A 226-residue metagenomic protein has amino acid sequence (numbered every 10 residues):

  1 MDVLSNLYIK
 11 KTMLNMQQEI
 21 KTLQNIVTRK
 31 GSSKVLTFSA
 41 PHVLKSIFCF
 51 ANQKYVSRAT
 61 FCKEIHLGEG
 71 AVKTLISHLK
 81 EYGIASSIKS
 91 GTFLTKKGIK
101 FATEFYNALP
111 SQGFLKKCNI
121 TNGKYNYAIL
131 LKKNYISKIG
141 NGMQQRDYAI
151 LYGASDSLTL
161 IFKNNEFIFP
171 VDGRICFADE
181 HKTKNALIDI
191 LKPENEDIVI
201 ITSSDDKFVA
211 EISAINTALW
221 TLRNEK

Functional and structural regions predicted by a protein language model:
Q17-L44: Short alpha-helical segments that sit at the start of domains
A40-V56: Short amphipathic alpha-helical interface segments
K54-I65: Short acidic, hydrophobic short linear motifs in intrinsically disordered regions
H66-K80: Short amphipathic alpha-helical interaction segments
K80-S90: A short, conserved structural fragment
S90-F105: Basic, amphipathic "hinge/linker" alpha-helix immediately C-terminal to the N-terminal HTH DNA-binding motif
L109-K124: Long, charged amphipathic helices and adjacent flexible linkers at domain junctions
I120-W220: Mid-protein regulatory/catalytic core that forms ligand/cofactor-binding pockets and protein-protein interaction
